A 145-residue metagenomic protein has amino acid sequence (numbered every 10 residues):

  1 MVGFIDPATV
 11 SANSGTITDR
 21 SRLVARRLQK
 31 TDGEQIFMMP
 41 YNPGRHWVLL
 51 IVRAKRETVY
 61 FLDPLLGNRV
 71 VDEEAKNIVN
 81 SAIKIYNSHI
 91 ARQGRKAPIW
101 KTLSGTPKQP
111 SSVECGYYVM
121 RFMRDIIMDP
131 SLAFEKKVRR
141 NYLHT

Functional and structural regions predicted by a protein language model:
V2-T145: Cysteine protease-like catalytic core of ubiquitin/ubiquitin-like
